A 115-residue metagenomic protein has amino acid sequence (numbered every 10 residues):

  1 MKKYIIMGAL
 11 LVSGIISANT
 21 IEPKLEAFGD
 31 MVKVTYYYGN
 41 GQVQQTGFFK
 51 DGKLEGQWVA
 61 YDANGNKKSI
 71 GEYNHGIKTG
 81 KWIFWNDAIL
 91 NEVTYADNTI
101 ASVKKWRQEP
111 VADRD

Functional and structural regions predicted by a protein language model:
Y4-S13: Sec-dependent N-terminal signal peptides
G14-D115: Glycine/tyrosine- and acidic-biased, solvent-exposed loop/turn segments at the edges of beta-strands
